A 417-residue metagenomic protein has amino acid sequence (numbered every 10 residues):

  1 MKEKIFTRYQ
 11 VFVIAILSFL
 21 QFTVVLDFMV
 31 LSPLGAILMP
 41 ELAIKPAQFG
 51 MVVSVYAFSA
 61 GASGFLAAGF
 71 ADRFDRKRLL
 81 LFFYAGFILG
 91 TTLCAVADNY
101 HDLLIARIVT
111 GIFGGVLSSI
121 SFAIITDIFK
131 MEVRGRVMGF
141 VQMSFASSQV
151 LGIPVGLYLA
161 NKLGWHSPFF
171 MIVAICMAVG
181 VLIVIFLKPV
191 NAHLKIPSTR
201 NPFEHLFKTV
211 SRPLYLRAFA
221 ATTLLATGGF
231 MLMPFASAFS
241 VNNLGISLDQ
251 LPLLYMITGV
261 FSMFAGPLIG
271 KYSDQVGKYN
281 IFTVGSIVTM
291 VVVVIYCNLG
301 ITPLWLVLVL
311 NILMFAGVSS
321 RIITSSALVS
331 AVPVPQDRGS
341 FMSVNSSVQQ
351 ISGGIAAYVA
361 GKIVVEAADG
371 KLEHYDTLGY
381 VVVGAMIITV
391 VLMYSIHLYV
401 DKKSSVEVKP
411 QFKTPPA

Functional and structural regions predicted by a protein language model:
K2-T7, P189-F219: Juxtamembrane intracellular "pre-TM" segments in multi-pass secondary transporters
M29, A57-F65, Q149-V150, G259-P267 (+1 more regions): Residue-level signature of mid-helix packing/kink "hotspots" within the transmembrane helices of 12-pass Major
S32, Y215-M256: Extracytoplasmic gate region of multi-pass secondary transporters
A62-H101: Conserved MFS/SLC helix-loop-helix module at the cytosolic interface between two early adjacent transmembrane helices
A106-S147: Cytoplasmic helix-loop-helix junction between adjacent transmembrane helices in 12-TM secondary transporters
F140-L187: Helix-loop-helix hairpin linking two adjacent transmembrane segments in secondary transporters
N161-V173, V364-M386: A membrane-interface helix-boundary motif in multi-pass transporters
Y279-S325: C-terminal transmembrane helical hairpin of 12-TM major facilitator-type secondary transporters
